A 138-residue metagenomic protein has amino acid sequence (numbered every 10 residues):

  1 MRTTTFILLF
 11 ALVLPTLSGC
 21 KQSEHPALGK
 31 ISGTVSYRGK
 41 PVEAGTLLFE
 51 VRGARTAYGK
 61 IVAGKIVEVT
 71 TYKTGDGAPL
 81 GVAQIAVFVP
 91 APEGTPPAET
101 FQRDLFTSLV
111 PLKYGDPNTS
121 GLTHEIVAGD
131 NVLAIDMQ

Functional and structural regions predicted by a protein language model:
R2-Q138: Glycine/proline-rich low-complexity segments that form flexible loops, beta-turns, and polyproline
